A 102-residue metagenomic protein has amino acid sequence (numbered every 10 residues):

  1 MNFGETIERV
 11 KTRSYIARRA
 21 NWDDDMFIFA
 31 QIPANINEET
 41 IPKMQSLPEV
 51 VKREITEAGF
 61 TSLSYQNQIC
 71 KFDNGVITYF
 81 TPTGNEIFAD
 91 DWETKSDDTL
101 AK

Functional and structural regions predicted by a protein language model:
M1-F72: Extended non-catalytic interaction/regulatory regions in multidomain proteins
S62-K102: Short, compact, well-ordered microdomains
